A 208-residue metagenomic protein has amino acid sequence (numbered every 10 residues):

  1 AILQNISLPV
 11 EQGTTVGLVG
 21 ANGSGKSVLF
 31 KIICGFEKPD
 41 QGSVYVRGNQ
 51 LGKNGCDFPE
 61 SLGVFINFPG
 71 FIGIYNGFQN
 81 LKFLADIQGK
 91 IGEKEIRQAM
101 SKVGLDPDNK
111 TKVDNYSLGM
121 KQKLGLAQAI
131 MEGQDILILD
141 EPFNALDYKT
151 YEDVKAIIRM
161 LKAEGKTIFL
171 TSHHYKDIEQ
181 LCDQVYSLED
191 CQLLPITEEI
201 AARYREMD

Functional and structural regions predicted by a protein language model:
V19-A21: The feature captures the beta-strand-to-loop junction immediately N-terminal to the Walker
C34: Helix-to-loop junction immediately C-terminal to a conserved catalytic motif
G42-K53, D57-F58: Conserved ABC transporter NBD signature motif
I74-I87: Q-loop/switch helix immediately C-terminal to the Walker
K82, E93-D108: Conserved ABC ATPase "signature" region
L137-E141: Catalytic Walker B motif of ABC-type/P-loop ATPase nucleotide-binding domains
S172-H173: H-loop/switch region of ABC-family ATPase nucleotide-binding domains
